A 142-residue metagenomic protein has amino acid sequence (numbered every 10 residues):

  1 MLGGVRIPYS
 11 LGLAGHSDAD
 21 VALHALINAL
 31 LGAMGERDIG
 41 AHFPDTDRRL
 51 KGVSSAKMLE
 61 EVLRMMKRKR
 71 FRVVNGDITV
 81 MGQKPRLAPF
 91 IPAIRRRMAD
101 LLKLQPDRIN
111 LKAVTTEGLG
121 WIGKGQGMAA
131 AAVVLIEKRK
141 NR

Functional and structural regions predicted by a protein language model:
M1-A93, L101-L102: RNase III-family endoribonuclease catalytic core
A88-P89, G118-I122: Short active-site-adjacent structural elements
R96: Active-site phosphate/pyrophosphate- and oxyanion-stabilizing loops and adjacent acidic/basic residues in soluble
Q105-R108: Short acidic capping loops at alpha-helix termini that bridge into adjacent secondary structure
L111-T115: Pyridoxal 5′-phosphate
I122-N141: C-terminal edge-of-domain segments
